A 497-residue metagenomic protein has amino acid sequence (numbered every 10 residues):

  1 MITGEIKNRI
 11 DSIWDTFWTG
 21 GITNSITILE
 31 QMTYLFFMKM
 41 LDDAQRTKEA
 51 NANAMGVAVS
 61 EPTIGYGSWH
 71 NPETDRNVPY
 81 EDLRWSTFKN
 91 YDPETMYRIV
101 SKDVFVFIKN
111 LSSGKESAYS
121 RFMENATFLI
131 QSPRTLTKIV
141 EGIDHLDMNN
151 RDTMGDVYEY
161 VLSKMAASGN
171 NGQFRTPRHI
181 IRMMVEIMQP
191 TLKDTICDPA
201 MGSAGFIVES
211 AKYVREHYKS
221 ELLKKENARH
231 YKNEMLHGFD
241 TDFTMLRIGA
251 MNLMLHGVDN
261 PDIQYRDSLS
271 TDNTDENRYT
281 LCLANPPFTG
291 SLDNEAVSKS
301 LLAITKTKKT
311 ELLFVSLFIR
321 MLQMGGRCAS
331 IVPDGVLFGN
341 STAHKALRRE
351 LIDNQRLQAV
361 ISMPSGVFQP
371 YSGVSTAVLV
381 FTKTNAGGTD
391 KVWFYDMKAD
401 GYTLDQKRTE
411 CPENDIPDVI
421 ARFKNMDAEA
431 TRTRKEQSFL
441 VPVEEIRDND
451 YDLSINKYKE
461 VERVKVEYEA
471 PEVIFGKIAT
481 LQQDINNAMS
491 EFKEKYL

Functional and structural regions predicted by a protein language model:
M1-L192, P261-N273, S362-G366, T389-K398 (+2 more regions): Non-catalytic, mostly N-terminal accessory regions of nucleic-acid modification and defense proteins
T23, D293-T310, D334-A343, P364-Y371 (+3 more regions): Short, contiguous acidic/charged loop-to-helix segments that flank catalytic cores in large enzymes
I28, M32, T241, L246 (+2 more regions): Conserved Class I SAM-dependent methyltransferase catalytic core
D42, S203, F243-T244, S270 (+5 more regions): Conserved nucleotide-binding/hydrolysis micro-motifs of P-loop NTPases
N170-A284, T289-S291, S300, K308 (+4 more regions): Conserved S-adenosyl-L-methionine
M254, P287, Q323-R327, L337 (+9 more regions): Hydrophobic alpha-helix feature that most strongly marks membrane-spanning transmembrane helices and their immediate
R356-L357, Q369-V419: C-terminal, active-site-flanking charged/polar segments
